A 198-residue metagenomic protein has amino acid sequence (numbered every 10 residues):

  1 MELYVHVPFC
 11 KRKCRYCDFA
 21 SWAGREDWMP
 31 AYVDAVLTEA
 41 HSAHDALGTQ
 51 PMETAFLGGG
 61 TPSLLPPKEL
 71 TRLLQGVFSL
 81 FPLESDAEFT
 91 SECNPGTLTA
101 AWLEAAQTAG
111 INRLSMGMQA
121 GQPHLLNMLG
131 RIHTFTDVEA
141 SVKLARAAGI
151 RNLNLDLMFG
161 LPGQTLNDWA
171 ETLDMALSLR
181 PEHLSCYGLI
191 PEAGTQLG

Functional and structural regions predicted by a protein language model:
M1-L3: Extreme N-terminal starter segment of soluble prokaryotic enzymes
V5-V7, M118: Alpha/beta-hydrolase
P8-S21: Local cysteine-cluster metal-coordination motifs and their immediate loop/turn environment, predominantly Fe-S cluster
S21-A46, Q50-G198: Conserved non-cysteine loop/helix-boundary elements of the Radical SAM core domain that shape
